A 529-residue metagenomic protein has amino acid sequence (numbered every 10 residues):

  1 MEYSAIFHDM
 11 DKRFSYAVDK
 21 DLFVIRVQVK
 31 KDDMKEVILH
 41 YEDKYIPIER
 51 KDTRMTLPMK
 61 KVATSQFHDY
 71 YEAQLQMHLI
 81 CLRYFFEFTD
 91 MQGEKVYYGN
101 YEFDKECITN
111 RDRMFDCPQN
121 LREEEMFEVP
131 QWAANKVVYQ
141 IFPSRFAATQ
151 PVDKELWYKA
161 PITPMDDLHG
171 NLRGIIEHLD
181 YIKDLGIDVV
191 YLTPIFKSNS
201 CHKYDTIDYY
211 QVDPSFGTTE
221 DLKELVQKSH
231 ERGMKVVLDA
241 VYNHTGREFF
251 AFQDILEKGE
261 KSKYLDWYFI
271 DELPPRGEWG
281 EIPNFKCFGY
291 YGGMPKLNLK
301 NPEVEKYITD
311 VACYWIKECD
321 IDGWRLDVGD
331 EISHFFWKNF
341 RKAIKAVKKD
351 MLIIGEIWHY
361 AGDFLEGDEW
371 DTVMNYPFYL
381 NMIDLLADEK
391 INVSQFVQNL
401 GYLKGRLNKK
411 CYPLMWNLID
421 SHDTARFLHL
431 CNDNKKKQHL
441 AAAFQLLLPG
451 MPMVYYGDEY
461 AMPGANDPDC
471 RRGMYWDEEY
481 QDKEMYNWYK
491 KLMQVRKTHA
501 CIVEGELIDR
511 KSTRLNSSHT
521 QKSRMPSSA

Functional and structural regions predicted by a protein language model:
M1-V24, I48-V138, T149-T163, D167: The feature marks proteins involved in alpha-glucan
F23-D32: Short edge beta-strand/loop segments characteristic of extracellular beta-sandwich folds
V27, I141, I182, L192 (+11 more regions): Conserved, mostly hydrophobic/aromatic
D32-D43: Solvent-exposed loop/turn segments flanking beta-strands in beta-repeat/beta-sandwich domains
A133-A134, T149-L168, H178, F364 (+6 more regions): Loop/helix patches that line or flank the sugar-binding groove of alpha-linked glycan CAZymes
K136-V138, F142-D188, I195-C313, K317-E318 (+2 more regions): Substrate-binding/active-site clefts of carbohydrate-active enzymes
V137-Y139, V190-L192, V236-L238, W324 (+4 more regions): Hydrophobic faces of well-ordered beta-strands that scaffold small-molecule active sites in alpha/beta enzyme cores
V226-M234, F249-G259, K317, D327-K410 (+2 more regions): Active-site-proximal helices and loops of the catalytic beta/alpha 8
